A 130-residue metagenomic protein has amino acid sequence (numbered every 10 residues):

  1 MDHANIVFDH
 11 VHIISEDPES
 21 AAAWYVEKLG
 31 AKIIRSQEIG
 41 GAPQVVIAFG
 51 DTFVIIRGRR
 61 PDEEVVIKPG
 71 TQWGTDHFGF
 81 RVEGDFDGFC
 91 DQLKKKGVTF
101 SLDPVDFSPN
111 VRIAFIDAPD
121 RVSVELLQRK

Functional and structural regions predicted by a protein language model:
M1-A22, T75-F78, K130: N-terminal beta-strand motif that seeds the catalytic metal site of vicinal oxygen chelate
M1-A4, C90-K130: Vicinal oxygen chelate
V7, G41, G74, N110: Exposed loop/turn and edge beta-strand positions of beta-sandwich/beta-sheet ligand-binding modules
I13-V54: Core segments of cupin and vicinal oxygen chelate
S20, D85-F89: Short, conserved charged micro-motifs
G58-D62, Q128-K130: Acetyl-CoA-dependent GNAT
P61-I67, L102, P109: A short, acidic/glycine-rich surface segment
